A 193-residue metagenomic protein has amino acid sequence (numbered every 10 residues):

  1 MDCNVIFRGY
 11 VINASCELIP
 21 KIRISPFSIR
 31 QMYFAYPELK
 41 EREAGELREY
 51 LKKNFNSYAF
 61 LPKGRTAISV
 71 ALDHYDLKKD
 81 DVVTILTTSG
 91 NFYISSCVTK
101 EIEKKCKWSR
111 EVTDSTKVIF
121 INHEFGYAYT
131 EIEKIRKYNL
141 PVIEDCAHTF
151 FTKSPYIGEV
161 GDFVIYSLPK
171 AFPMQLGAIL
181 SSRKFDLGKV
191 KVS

Functional and structural regions predicted by a protein language model:
M1-K63, H74, K78, V112-S115: Conserved PLP-binding active-site segment in aminotransferase class I/II-type PLP enzymes
C16, F92-Y93, P173-M174: Short N-terminal binding/cap micro-motifs at the start of the first secondary-structure element
E17-I19, R23-S25, K100-I102, I135-N139 (+2 more regions): Glycine-rich, phosphate-binding/catalytic loops in enzymes
G45-E49, P62-F151: PLP-dependent aminotransferase-like
F55-N56, S115-T116, N139, G161 (+1 more regions): Short, well-ordered alpha-helix to beta-strand connector turns
L140-C146, F150-E159, V164, G177: Hydrophobic transmembrane helix bundles of membrane-integrated enzymes that assemble and modify cell-envelope
V160-S193: Active-site PLP attachment segment
